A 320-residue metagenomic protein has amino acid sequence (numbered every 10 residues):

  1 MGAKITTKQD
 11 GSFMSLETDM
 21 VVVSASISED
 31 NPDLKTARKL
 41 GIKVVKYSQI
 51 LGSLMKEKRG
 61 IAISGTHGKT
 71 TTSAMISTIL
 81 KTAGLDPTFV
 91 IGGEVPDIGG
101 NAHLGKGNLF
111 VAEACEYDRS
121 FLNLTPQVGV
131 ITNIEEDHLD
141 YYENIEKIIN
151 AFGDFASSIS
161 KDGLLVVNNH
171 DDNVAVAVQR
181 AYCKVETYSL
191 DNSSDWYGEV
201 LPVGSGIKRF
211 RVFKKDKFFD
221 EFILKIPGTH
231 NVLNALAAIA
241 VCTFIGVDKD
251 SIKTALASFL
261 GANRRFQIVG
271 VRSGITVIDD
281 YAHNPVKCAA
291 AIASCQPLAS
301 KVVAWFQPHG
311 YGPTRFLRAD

Functional and structural regions predicted by a protein language model:
M1-G2, V212: Conserved catalytic and cofactor-binding micro-motifs that handle phosphate-bearing ligands or nucleotide cofactors
G2-S15: Glycine-rich, highly charged phosphate/nucleotide-binding loops
T6-Q9, V45-G52, V90-G93, Y182-G204 (+3 more regions): Beta-strand->loop->alpha-helix junctions that form or flank phosphate-binding loops in nucleotide-handling enzymes
S12-T18, A25-N169, N173-Y182, L236 (+2 more regions): Phosphate-binding loop of NTP-binding sites
H103-L104, N123, P202, Q267-G270: Well-ordered beta-strand positions
G107, P126, W196, G206-F210 (+1 more regions): Change "...and in nucleic-acid phosphodiester-cleaving endonucleases..." to "...and in nucleic-acid processing enzymes
Y117-S120, E199, R264-R265: Short beta-strand/turn micro-motifs at beta-sheet edges
G204-G206, F210, K214-D320: Nucleotide phosphate-binding/pyrophosphate-handling subdomain across enzymes that bind or process nucleotide phosphates
